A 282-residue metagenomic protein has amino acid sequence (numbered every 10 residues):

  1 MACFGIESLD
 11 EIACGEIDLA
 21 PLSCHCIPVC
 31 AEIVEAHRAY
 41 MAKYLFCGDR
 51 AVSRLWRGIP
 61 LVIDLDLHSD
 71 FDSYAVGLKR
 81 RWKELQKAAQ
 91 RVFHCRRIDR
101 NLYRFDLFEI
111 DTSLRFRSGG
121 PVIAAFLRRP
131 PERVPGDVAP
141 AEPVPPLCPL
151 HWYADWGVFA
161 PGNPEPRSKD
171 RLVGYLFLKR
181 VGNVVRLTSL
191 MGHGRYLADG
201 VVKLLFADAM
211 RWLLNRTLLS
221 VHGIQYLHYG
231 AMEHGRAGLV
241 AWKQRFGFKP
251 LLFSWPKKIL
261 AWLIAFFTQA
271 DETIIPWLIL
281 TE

Functional and structural regions predicted by a protein language model:
M1-L102: Acyl-donor-binding surface of acyltransferase catalytic domains
S23-A39, V52-L65, P149-P166, T188-R195 (+1 more regions): Short charge-dense sequence patches
I33-K43, V76-R81, D106-E109, D137-P140 (+1 more regions): Well-ordered, non-membrane alpha-helical segments in soluble/globular domains
D66, D70-A198, E233: A conserved beta-strand-loop-helix scaffold within acyl/acetyltransferase catalytic domains
Q90, V122-F126, L214-L218, S254-K258 (+1 more regions): Short, surface-exposed, polar/charged, turn-prone segments marking secondary-structure boundaries
I110-S113, Q244, A265-E272: Short, surface-exposed amphipathic charged segments that create phosphate/polyanion-binding patches used for binding
C148-F267: Aromatic (often tryptophan-rich) hydrophobic motifs at membrane interfaces
Q269-E282: Long, compositionally biased intrinsically disordered regions
